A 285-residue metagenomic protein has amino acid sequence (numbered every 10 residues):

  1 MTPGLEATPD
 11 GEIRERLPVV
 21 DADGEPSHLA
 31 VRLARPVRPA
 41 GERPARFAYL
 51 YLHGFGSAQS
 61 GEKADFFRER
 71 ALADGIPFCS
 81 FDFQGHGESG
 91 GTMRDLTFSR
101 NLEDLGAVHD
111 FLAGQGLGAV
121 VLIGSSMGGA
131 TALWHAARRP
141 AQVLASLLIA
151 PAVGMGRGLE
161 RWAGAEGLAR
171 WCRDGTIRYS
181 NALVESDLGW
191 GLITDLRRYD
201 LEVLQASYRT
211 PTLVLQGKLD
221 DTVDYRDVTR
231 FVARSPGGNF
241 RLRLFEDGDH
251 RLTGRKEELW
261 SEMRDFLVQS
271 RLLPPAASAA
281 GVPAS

Functional and structural regions predicted by a protein language model:
M1-G41: N-terminal cap/lid segment of alpha/beta-hydrolase-fold proteins
G11-R14, Q142-F240, L244-F245, D249-S285: The alpha/beta-hydrolase serine catalytic core
P44-G54: Short beta-strand element of the alpha/beta-hydrolase
F55, D82-T92, A152, G248: Short beta-to-alpha linker loops that shape the active-site pocket of alpha/beta-hydrolase fold enzymes
F55-R68, R226: The serine-hydrolase catalytic nucleophile loop
R68-G90: Conserved alpha/beta-hydrolase
G87-L117: Catalytic nucleophile-loop/oxyanion-hole region of alpha/beta-hydrolase and closely related hydrolase-like folds
F111-G167: Primarily recognizes the serine-hydrolase "nucleophile elbow" in alpha/beta-hydrolase and SGNH/GDSL folds
